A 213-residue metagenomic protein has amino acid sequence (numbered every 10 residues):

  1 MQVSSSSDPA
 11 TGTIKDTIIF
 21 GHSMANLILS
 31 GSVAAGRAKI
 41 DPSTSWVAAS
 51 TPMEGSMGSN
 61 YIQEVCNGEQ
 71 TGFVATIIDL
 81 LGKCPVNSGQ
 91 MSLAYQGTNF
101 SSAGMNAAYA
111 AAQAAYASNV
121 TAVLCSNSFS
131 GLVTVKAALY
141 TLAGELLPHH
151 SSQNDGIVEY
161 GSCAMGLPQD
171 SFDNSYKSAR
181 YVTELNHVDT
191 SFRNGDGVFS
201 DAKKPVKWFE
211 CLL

Functional and structural regions predicted by a protein language model:
M1-T17: Active-site catalytic motif of lipid deacylating hydrolases and related acyltransferases
G12, G36-R37: Low-complexity, repetitive regions of proteins mediating host interaction that are extracellular, surface-exposed
I18-F20, V47: Structural motif
F20-A25, L29: Gly/Ala-rich beta-loop-alpha elbow adjacent to hydrolase catalytic centers
G31-A35: Active-site signature of alpha/beta-hydrolase-fold catalytic machinery across serine- and Asp/Cys-nucleophile hydrolases
R37-L213: Helical cap/lid subdomain of alpha/beta-hydrolase-fold lipid enzymes that gates access to the catalytic pocket
